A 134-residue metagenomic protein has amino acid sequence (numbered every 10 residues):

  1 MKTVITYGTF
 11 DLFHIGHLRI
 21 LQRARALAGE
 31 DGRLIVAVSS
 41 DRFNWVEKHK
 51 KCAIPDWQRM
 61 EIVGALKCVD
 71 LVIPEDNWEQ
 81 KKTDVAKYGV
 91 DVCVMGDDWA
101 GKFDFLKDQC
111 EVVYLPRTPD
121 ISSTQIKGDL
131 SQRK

Functional and structural regions predicted by a protein language model:
M1-K134: Nucleotidyltransferase catalytic core that binds NTPs
